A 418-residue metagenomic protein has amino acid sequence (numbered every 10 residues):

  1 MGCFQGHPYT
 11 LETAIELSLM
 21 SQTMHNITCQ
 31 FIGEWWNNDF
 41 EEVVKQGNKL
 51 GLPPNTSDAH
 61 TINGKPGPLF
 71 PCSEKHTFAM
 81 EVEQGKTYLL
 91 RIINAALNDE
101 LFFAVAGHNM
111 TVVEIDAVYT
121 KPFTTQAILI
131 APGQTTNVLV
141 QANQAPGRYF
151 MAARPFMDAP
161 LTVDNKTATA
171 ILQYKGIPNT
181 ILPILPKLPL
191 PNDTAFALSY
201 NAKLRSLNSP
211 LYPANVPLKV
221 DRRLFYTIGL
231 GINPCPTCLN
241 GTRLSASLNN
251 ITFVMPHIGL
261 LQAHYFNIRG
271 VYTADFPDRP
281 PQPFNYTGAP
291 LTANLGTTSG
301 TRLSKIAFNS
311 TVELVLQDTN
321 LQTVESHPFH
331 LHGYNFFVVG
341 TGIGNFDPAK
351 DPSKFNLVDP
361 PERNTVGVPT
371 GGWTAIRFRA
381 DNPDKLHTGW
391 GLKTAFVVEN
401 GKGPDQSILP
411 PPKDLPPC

Functional and structural regions predicted by a protein language model:
M1-W36, H76-G107, T111, L129-P155 (+5 more regions): Beta-strand cores of secreted/periplasmic/IMS beta-sandwich domains, seen most often in copper-related folds
G6-E12, P160-T167, G389: Beta-sandwich strand segments
Q22, G33-F40, Q173-I181: Short, conserved secondary-structure transition motifs
N26-L97, Y200-L204, R222, G229-G259 (+1 more regions): Acidic-aromatic/histidine active-site loop/patch
F40-E41, L101, V339, V398: Active-site-proximal flexible loops/turns
A106-D116, T120-F123, A127-T180, I184-K187 (+3 more regions): Conserved small-residue hotspots that stabilize compact domain segments
V112-Q126, A131-P132, K166-N179, P183-L185 (+1 more regions): Active-site pocket scaffolds in enzymes
N201-N208, L295-G296: Short linear interaction motifs
